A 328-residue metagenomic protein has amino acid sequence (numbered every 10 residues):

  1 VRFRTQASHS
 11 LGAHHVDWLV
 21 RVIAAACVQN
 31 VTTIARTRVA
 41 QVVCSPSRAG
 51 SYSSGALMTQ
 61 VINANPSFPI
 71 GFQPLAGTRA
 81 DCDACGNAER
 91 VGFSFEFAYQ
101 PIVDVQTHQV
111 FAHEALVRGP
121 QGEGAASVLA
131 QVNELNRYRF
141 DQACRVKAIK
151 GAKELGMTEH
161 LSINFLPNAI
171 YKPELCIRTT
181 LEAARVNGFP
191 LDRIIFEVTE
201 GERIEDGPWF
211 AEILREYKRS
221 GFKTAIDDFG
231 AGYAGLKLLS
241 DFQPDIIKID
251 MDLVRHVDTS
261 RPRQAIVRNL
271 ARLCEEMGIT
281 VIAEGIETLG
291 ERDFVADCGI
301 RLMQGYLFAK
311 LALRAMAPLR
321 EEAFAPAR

Functional and structural regions predicted by a protein language model:
V1-S8, V22-R36: Intrinsically disordered, low-complexity segments enriched in serine/proline and basic residues
Q6-H9, H14-H15, Q29, Q41 (+1 more regions): Low-complexity, intrinsically disordered or signal/transmembrane-proximal segments
V43-S94, D104-Q109, T199-I204, Y233-R328: EAL-family c-di-GMP phosphodiesterase catalytic domain
T59-N187: Bacterial c-di-GMP phosphodiesterase EAL domain
G119-Q142, P167-L175, R185-G221, M251-L273 (+2 more regions): EAL-type cyclic di-GMP phosphodiesterase domain
M157-L161, F189-I194, S220-F222, D245 (+2 more regions): Short, well-ordered coil/turn segments that N-cap beta-strands
